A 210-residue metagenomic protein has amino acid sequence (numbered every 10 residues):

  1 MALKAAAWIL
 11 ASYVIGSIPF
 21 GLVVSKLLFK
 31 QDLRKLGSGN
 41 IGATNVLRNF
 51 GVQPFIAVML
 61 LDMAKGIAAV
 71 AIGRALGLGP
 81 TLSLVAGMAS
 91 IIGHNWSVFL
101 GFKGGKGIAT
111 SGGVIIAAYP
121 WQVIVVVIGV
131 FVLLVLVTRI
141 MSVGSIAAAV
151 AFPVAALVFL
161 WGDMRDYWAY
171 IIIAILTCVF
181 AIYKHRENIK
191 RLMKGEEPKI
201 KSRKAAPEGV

Functional and structural regions predicted by a protein language model:
M1-W8, A68-V85, I116-V123, V158-I173: Helix-coil boundary and interhelical linker segments in multi-pass alpha-helical membrane proteins
W8, S12-S17, G21, S25 (+12 more regions): Alpha-helical transmembrane segments in multi-pass membrane proteins
G21-V24, I91-K103, V130-T138, R186-K190: C-terminal ends of transmembrane helices
L22-Q53, K103-G104, K190-V210: Cytosolic, membrane-interface loops and tails of multi-pass inner-membrane proteins
Q31-A43, F99-G112, I140-A149: Short, non-helical or kinked segments that cap or interrupt transmembrane helices
L47-F50, G73-L76, A89, I108-T138 (+1 more regions): Interfacial segments of multi-pass membrane proteins
R48-G73, K103: Multi-pass membrane catalytic core of lipid/isoprenoid biosynthesis enzymes
V123-V127, M141-A149, R165-I175: Loop-to-transmembrane alpha-helix initiation sites
